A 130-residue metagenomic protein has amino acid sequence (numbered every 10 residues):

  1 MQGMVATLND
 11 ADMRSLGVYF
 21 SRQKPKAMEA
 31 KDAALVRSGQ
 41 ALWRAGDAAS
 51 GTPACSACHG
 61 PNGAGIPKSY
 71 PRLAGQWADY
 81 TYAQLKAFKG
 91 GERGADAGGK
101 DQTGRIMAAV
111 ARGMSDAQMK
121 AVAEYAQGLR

Functional and structural regions predicted by a protein language model:
M1-A27, Q127: Hydrophobic, ordered structural segments
Q2-L8, G60-E92, A108-R112: Gly/Gly-Pro-rich "capping" loops immediately C-terminal to redox-active cysteine motifs in periplasmic/lumenal
L16, T52-G63, V122: The canonical Cys-X-X-Cys-His
R22-A49: Electrostatic cytochrome c docking/interface patches
L42-P53, A95-K100: Intrinsically disordered, low-complexity Ser/Thr- and acidic-rich flexible linkers and loops, especially at boundaries
Y80-G91, K100-R130: C-terminal functional regions that serve as terminal interaction/effector modules
